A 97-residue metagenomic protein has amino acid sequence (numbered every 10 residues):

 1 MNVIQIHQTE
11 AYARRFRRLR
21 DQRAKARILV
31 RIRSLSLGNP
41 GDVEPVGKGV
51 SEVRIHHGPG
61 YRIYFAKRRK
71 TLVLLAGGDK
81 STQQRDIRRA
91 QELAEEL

Functional and structural regions predicted by a protein language model:
M1-Q5, R14, K25, P40 (+2 more regions): Enriched for short, Lys/Arg-rich terminal
T9: PIN/NYN-family metal-dependent endoribonuclease catalytic core
R17-R18: Surface-exposed, Lys/Arg-rich phosphate-binding patches that contact polyanionic backbones
L29-H57: A short, surface-exposed loop/turn module that caps and links secondary-structure elements
